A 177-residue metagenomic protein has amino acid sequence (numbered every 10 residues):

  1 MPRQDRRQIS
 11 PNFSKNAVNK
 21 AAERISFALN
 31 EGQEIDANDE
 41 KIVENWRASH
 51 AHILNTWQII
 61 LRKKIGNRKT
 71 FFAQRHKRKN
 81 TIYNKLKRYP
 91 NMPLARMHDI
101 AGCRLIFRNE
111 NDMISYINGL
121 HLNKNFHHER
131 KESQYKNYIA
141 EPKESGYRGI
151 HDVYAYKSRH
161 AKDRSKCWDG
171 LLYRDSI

Functional and structural regions predicted by a protein language model:
M1-R96, N111: Charge-rich, low-complexity segments
L94, I106-I177: Long beta-strand-rich cores associated with HINT superfamily self-processing modules
G102-R104: Short aromatic/hydrophobic contact patches that present stacked aromatics for nucleic-acid/ligand binding
